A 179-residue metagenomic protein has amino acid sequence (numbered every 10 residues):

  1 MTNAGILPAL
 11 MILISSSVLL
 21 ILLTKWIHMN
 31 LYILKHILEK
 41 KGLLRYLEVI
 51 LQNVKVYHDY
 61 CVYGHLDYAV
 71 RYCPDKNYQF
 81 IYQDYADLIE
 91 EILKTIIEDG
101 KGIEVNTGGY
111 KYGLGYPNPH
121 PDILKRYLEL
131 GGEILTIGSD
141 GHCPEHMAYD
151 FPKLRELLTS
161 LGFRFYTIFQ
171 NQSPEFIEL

Functional and structural regions predicted by a protein language model:
M1-E98: Extended substrate/RNA-proximal surfaces in nucleic-acid metabolism proteins
T24, K76-L179: Charged catalytic cores and adjacent phosphate/nucleic-acid-binding surfaces used for phosphate/nucleic-acid chemistry
